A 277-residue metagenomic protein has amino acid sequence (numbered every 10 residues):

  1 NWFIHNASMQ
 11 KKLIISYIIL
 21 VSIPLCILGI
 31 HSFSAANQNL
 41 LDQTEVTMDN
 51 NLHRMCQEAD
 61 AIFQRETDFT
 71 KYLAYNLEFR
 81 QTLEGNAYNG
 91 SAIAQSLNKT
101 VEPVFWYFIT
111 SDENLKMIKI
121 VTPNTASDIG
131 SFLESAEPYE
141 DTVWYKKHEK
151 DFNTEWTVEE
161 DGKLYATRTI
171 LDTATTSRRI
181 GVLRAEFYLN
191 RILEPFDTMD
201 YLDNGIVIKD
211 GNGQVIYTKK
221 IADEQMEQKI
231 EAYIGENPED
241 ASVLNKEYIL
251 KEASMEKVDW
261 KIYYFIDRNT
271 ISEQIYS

Functional and structural regions predicted by a protein language model:
N1-Q38, D42, V46: Extreme N-terminal signal-anchor transmembrane helix of membrane signaling/transducer proteins, especially in bacteria
V46-K150: Extracytoplasmic/periplasmic sensory segments of membrane signal-transduction proteins
A92-F105, I129-D161, L202-D203, Q214 (+1 more regions): Extracytoplasmic/periplasmic sensor domains and loops in membrane signaling proteins
N98-D112, R178-D223: Solvent-exposed, extracytoplasmic
I118, R168, G205-I208: Generic short beta-strand
P138-D141, E160-M199, Y263-D267: Conserved beta-strands of PAS-like sensory domains
K220-Y276: Extracellular/periplasmic juxtamembrane segments that couple receptor/chemosensory ectodomains to their
